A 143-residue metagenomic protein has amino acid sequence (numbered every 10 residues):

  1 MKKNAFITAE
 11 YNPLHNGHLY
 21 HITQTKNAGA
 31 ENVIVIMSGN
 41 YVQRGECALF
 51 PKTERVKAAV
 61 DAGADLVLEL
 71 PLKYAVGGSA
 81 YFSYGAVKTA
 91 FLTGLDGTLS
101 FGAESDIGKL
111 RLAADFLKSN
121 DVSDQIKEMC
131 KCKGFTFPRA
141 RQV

Functional and structural regions predicted by a protein language model:
M1-V143: Nucleotidyltransferase catalytic core that binds NTPs
